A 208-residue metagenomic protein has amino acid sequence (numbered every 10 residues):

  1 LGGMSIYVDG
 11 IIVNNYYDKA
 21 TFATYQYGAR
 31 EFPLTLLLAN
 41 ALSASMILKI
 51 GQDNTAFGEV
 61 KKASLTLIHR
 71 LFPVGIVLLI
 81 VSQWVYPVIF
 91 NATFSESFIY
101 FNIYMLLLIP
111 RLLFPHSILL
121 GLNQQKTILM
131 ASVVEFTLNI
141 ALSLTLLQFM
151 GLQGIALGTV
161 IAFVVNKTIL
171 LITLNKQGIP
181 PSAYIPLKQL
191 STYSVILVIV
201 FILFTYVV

Functional and structural regions predicted by a protein language model:
L1-L48: Transmembrane helical elements of multi-pass membrane transporters/channels
G3, R30-P33, M105-L108, E135-T137 (+1 more regions): Residue-level recognition of pore/gate-forming positions within transmembrane alpha-helices of multi-pass
K19, I80-L113: Interfacial segments at transmembrane-helix termini and the short loops linking adjacent helices
Q26, I47, T55-V81, F98-F101 (+1 more regions): Interfacial transmembrane-helix starts/ends
F32-I68, I118-G121: Helix-loop junctions and terminal segments of transmembrane helices in multi-pass membrane transport/translocation
G51-Q52, M105-V133, L174: Membrane-interface junctions at transmembrane-helix termini in multi-pass inner-membrane proteins
T66-L79, Q153-N175: Short alpha-helical transmembrane segments in multi-pass integral membrane proteins
K126, V133-T168, P181, L203-V208: Membrane-interface helix-loop junctions in multi-pass transport and translocation proteins
